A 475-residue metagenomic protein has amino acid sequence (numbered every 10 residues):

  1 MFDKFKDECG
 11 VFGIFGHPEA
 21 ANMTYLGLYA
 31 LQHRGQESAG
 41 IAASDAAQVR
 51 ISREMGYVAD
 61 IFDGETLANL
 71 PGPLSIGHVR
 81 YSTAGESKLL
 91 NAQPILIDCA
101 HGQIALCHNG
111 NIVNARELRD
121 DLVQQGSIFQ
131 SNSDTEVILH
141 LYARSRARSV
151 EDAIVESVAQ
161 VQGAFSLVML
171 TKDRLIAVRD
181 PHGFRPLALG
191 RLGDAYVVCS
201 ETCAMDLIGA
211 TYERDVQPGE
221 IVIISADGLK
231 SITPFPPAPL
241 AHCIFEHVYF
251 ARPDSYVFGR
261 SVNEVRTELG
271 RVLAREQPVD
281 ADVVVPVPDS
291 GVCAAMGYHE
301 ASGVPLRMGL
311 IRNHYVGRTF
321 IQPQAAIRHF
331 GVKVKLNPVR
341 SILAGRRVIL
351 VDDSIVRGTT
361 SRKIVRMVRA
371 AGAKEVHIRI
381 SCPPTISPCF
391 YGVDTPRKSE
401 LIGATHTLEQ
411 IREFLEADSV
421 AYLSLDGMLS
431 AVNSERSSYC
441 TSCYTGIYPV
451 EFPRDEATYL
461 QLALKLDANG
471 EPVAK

Functional and structural regions predicted by a protein language model:
M1-P218, I223-D282, V287, E375 (+1 more regions): Conserved short alpha-helical segments that host acidic/polar catalytic motifs at enzyme active sites
E19-A21, T83-A84, N114, F184-R185 (+7 more regions): Flexible loop/turn segments at secondary-structure boundaries
C107, L170, V178-R179, G190 (+12 more regions): Generic beta-strand/beta-sheet core signal
S127, A147-R148, P278-D282, E300-R307 (+2 more regions): Secondary-structure transition/capping motifs at alpha-helix termini and the adjoining loop/turn into the next element
S131, E136, L306-G317, F414-V432: A conserved beta-strand->alpha-helix junction
E156, A204, T211-Y212, V216-E220 (+6 more regions): Phosphate/diphosphate-binding loops
V158, D173-R174, G209-D215, R366-K475: PRPP-dependent phosphoribosyltransferase catalytic core
G303-V348, T359, I386-V393: Short, glycine/charge-rich flexible loops or terminal/linker lids adjacent to PRPP-binding catalytic cores
